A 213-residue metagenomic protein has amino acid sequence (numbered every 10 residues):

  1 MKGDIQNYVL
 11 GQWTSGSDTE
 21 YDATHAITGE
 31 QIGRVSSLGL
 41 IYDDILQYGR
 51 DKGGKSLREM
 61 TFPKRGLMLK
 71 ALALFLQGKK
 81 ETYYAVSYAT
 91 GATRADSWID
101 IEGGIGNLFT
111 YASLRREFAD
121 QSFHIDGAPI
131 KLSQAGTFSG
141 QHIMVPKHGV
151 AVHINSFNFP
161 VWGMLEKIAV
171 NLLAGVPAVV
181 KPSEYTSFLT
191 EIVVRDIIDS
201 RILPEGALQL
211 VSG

Functional and structural regions predicted by a protein language model:
M1-Q134: N-terminal Rossmann-like NAD(P)+-binding subdomain of aldehyde/semialdehyde dehydrogenases
D120-G213: Rossmann-like NAD(P) dinucleotide-binding subdomain of oxidoreductase/dehydrogenase enzymes
